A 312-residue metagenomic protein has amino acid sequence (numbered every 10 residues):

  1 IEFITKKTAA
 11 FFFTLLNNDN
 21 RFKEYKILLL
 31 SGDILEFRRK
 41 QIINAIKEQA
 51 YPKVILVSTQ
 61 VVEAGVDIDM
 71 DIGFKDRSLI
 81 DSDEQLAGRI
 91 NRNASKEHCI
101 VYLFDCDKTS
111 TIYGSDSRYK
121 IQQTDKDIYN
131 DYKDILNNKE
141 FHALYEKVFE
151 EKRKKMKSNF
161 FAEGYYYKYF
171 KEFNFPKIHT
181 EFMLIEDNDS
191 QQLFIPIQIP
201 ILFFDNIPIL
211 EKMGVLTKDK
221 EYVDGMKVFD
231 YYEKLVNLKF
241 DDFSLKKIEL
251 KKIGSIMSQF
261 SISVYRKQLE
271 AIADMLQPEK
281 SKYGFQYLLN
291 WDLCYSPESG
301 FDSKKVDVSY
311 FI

Functional and structural regions predicted by a protein language model:
I1-E2, L56: Short, hydrophobic beta-strand segments that form beta-sheet elements in well-ordered domains
E2, K7, F11-R21, Y25 (+4 more regions): C-terminal helicase lobe and adjacent C-terminal extensions/tails of nucleic-acid helicase motors
T14, K40, I68: Short acidic, glycine/serine/threonine-rich loops at helix termini
R21-F22, K47-Y51, G65: Conserved catalytic network of the ASCE P-loop NTPase/AAA+ motor domain
Y25, Y51-K53, M70: Short, high-confidence coil segments that cap the C-terminus of an alpha-helix and link into the following beta-strand
I34-T59: Conserved helicase ATPase core of P-loop NTP-dependent helicases/translocases
I42, V66, Q123-K126: Intrinsically disordered, low-complexity segments enriched in glycine/proline and serine/threonine
V57, V62-S78, Q85, C99-F104: A short beta-strand element within the Helicase C-terminal
